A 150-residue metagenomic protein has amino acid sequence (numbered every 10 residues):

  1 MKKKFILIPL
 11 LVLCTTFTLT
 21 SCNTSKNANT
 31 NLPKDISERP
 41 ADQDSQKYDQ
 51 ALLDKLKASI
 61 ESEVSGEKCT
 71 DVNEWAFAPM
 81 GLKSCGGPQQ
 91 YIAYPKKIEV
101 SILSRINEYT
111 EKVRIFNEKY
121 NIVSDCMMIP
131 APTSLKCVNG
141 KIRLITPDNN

Functional and structural regions predicted by a protein language model:
M1-P9: Bacterial N-terminal signal peptides that target proteins for export
T18-S21: C-terminal motif of bacterial Sec signal peptides marking the signal peptidase cleavage site
N23-A41: Short, low-complexity, disordered segments immediately C-terminal to signal peptides in bacterial exported proteins
A41-A78: Post-signal-peptide N-terminal segment of Sec-exported extracytoplasmic proteins
Y48, L103-M128: Short cationic/low-complexity microdomains
K68-T70, E74-R114: Mature extracytoplasmic domains of secretory-pathway proteins
N117-N150: Short flanking/linker segments adjacent to small metal-binding domains or redox-active Cys/His motifs
